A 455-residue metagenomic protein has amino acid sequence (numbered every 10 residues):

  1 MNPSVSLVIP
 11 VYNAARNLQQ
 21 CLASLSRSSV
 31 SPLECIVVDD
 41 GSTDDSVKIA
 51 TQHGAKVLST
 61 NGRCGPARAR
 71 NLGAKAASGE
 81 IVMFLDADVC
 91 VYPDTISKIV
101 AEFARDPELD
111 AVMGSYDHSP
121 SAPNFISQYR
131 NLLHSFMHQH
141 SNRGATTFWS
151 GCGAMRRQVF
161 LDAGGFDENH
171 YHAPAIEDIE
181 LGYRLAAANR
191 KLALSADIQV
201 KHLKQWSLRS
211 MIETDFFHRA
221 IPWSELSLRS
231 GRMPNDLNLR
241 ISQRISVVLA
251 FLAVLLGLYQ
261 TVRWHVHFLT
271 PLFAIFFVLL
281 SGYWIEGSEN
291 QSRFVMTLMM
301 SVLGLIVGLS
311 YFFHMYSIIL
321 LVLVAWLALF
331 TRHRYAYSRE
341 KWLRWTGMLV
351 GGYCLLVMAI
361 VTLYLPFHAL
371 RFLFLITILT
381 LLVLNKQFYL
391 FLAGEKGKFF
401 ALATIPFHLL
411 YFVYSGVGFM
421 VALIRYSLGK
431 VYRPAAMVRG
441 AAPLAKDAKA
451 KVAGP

Functional and structural regions predicted by a protein language model:
M1-S24: N-proximal low-complexity "stem/linker" segments adjacent to membrane-targeting elements
A23-P32: Short, acidic, metal-binding catalytic loop of nucleotide-sugar glycosyltransferases
S24, D39-V47, G62, V89-Y92: A conserved acidic beta->alpha catalytic loop
T60-A77, K98, W149-S150: Glycine-rich, basic loop-to-helix element that forms the pyrophosphate-binding segment of sugar-nucleotide handling
V82: Short aromatic/hydrophobic "clamp" motif used to bind/position activated sugar donors
C90, D94-I126, D197-L203, S207: Conserved donor NDP-sugar-binding/catalytic core segment of glycosyltransferases
D167, H172-D236: Catalytic donor/gating beta->alpha subdomain of glycosyltransferases that bind UDP-sugars
V248-M420: Membrane-embedded multi-pass helical conduit in multi-pass membrane proteins, especially envelope-biosynthetic
